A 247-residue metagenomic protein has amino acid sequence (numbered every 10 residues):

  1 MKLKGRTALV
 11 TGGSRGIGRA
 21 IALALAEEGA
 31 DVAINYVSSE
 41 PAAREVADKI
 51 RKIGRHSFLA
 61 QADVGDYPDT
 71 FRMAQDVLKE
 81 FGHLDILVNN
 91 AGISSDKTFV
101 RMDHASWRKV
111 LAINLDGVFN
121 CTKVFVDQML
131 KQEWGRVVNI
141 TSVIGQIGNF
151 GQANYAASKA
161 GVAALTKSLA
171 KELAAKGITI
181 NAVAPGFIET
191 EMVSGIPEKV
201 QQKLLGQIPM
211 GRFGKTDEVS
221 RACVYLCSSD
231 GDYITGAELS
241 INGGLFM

Functional and structural regions predicted by a protein language model:
K2, W134, R212-I241, F246: C-terminal substrate-recognition "lid" of short-chain dehydrogenase/reductases
T7, S14-R15: Conserved glycine-rich cofactor-binding loop
E40, Q61-R72, H104, D217-E218: The beta1-alpha1 cofactor-binding region of Rossmann-like NAD(H)/NADP(H)-dependent oxidoreductases
T98-F99, D103-L111, V193, L204: Substrate-binding pocket helix/loop in short-chain dehydrogenase/reductase
T122, S158, T166: Active-site helix of classical SDR
D127, K171-A175, D232: Alpha-helical segment proximal to the catalytic Tyr-Lys
S142: Residue(s) in the substrate-gating loop at a strand-loop-helix junction that position the organic substrate next
